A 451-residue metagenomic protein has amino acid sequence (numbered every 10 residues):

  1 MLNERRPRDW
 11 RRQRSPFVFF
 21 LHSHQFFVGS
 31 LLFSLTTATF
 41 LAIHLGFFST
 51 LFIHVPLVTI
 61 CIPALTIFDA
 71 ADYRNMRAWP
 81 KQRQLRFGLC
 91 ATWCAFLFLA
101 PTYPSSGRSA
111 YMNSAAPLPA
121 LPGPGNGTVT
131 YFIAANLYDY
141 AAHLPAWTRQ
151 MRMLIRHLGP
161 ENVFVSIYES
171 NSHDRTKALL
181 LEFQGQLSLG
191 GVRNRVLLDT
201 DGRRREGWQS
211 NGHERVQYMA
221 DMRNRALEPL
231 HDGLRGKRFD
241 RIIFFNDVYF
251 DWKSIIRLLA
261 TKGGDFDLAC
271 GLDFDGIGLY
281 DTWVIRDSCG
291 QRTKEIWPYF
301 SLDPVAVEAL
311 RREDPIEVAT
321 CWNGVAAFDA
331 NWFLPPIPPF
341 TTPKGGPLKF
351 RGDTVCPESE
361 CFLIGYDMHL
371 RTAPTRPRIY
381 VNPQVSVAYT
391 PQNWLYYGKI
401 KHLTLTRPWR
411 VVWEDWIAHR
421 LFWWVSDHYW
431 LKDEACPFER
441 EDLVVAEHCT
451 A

Functional and structural regions predicted by a protein language model:
R12-L31, T37-M153: N-proximal low-complexity "stem/linker" segments adjacent to membrane-targeting elements
T66, Y299-I400: Catalytic core and acceptor-binding pocket of nucleotide-sugar-dependent glycosyltransferases
Y131, I155-S166, G191-V192: Short loop->beta transition adjacent to catalytic acidic/histidine clusters or analogous donor-positioning motifs
F132-A134, F164-E169, V196-T200, F239-Y249 (+1 more regions): Extended hydrophobic secondary-structure segments that form protein cores and membrane-embedded regions
Y140-W147, T176, R215-R223, C356-C361: Phosphate/oxyanion-binding active-site loops and adjacent basic polyanion-contact surfaces
R149-N162, S172, G185-Q186: Short, acidic, metal-binding catalytic loop of nucleotide-sugar glycosyltransferases
H173-D240, F245: Active-site-proximal specificity loops/subdomain of glycosyltransferases
D247-G345, P408-T450: Conserved catalytic core of nucleotide-sugar-dependent glycosyltransferases
